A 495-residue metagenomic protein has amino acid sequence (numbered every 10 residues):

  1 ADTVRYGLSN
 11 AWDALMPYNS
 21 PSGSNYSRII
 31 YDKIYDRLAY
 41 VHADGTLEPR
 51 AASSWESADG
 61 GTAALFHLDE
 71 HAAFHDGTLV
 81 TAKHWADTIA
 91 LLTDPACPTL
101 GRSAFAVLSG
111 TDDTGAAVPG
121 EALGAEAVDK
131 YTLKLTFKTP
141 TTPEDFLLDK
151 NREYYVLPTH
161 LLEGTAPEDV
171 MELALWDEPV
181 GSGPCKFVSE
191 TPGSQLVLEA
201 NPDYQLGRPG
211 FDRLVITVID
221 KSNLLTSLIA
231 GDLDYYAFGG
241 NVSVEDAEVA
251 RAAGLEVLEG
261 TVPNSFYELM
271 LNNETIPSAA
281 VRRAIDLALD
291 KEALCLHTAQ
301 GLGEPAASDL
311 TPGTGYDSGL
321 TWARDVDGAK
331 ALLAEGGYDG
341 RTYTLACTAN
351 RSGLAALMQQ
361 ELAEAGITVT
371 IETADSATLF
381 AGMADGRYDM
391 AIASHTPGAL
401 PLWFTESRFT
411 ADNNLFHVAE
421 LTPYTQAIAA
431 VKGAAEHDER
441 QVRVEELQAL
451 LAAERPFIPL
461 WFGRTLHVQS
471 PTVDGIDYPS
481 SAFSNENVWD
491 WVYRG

Functional and structural regions predicted by a protein language model:
R5, T81-A90, K130-T136, G183-P184 (+5 more regions): Alpha-helical secondary-structure segments
G7-D59, V180-G181: N-terminal lobe/hinge region of extracytoplasmic solute-binding protein
S53-G101, P277: Aromatic- and charge-enriched surface segment that lines or borders ligand/interaction sites
G77-T78, H84, S222-D234, E248-A252 (+3 more regions): Short helices/loops that flank or line small-molecule/ion binding pockets
F105-E163: Surface-exposed binding/hinge segments that line and control ligand-binding clefts or catalytic entry sites
D149-P209, R213, V326-D327: Gly/Pro-rich hinge or "lid" segments in bacterial periplasmic/extracellular proteins
L173, N201-A247, T368: Ligand-site clamp/hinge motif
A288-G315, N350-Q359, G382-G495: Detector for C-terminal structural segments
